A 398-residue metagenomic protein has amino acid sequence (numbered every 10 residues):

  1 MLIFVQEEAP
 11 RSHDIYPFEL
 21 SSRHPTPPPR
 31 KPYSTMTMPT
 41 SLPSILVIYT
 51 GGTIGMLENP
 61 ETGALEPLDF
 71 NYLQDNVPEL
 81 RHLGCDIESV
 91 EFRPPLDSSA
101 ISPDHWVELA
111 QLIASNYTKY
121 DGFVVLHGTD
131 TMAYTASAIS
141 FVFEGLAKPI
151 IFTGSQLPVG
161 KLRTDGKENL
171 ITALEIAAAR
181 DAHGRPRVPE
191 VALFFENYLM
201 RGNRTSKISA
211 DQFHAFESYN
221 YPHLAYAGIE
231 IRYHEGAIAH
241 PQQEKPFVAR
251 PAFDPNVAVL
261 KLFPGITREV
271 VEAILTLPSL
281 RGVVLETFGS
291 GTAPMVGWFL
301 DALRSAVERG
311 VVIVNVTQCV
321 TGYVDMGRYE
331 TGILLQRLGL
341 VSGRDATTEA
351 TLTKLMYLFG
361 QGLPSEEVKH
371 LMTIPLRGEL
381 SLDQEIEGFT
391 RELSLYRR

Functional and structural regions predicted by a protein language model:
M36-S115: ATP/NTP phosphate-donor binding region
S41-L42, I48-G52, L73-R81, R201-S290 (+3 more regions): Accessory alpha-helical/coil subdomains and C-terminal extensions that flank or cap enzyme catalytic cores
I48-T50, V125-H127, I151-G154, A192-E196 (+3 more regions): Short beta-strand segments
G52-G55, H127-A133, Y198-L199, G289-T292 (+1 more regions): Gly/Ser/Thr-rich loops at beta-strand to alpha-helix junctions that form or flank small-molecule/cofactor-binding
M56-L57, T131-A136, G166-L170, T292-M295: Short glycine/serine/threonine-rich phosphate/pyrophosphate-binding segments that cradle anionic phosphate groups
V125-K148, M295-A302, T331: Short Gly/Thr/Asp-enriched flexible loops that form oxyanion-binding sites at enzyme active sites
F152-G228: Internal gly/pro-rich beta-alpha loop/helix module that stabilizes soluble enzyme cofactors or their anionic handles
T287-R398: C-terminal non-catalytic interaction/assembly regions of soluble proteins
